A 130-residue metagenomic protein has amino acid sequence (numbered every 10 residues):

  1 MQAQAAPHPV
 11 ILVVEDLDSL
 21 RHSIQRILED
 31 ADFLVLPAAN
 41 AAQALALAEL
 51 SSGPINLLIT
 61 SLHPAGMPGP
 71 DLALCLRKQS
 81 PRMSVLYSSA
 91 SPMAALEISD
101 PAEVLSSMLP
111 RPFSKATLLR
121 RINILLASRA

Functional and structural regions predicted by a protein language model:
M1-D18, H22-A31, E49, G53-P54 (+4 more regions): Non-catalytic signal-transmission and effector/linker regions of two-component phosphorelay proteins
V35, V85: Hydrophobic anchor at the start of a short beta-strand that flanks the dinucleotide cofactor-binding loop
P37-L57, S61: Acidic, metal-coordinating helix/loop segments flanking the phosphotransfer/catalytic sites of two-component signaling
N40, P68-L72: Acidic catalytic/metal-coordinating carboxylates
A65: The feature encodes the CheY-like receiver
P68, A94-L96: Alpha4-beta5-alpha5 switch/output surface of CheY-like receiver
